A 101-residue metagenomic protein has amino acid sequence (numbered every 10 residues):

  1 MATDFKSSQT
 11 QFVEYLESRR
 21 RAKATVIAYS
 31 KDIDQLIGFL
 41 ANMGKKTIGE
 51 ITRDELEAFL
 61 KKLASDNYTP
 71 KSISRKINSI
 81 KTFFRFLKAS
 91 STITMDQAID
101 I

Functional and structural regions predicted by a protein language model:
A2-T10: Onset of an N-terminal alpha helix
T10-A24, D34-I101: N-terminal core-binding DNA-recognition domain of tyrosine recombinases/integrases
K31: Short loop/turn segments immediately following the C-termini of beta-strands
